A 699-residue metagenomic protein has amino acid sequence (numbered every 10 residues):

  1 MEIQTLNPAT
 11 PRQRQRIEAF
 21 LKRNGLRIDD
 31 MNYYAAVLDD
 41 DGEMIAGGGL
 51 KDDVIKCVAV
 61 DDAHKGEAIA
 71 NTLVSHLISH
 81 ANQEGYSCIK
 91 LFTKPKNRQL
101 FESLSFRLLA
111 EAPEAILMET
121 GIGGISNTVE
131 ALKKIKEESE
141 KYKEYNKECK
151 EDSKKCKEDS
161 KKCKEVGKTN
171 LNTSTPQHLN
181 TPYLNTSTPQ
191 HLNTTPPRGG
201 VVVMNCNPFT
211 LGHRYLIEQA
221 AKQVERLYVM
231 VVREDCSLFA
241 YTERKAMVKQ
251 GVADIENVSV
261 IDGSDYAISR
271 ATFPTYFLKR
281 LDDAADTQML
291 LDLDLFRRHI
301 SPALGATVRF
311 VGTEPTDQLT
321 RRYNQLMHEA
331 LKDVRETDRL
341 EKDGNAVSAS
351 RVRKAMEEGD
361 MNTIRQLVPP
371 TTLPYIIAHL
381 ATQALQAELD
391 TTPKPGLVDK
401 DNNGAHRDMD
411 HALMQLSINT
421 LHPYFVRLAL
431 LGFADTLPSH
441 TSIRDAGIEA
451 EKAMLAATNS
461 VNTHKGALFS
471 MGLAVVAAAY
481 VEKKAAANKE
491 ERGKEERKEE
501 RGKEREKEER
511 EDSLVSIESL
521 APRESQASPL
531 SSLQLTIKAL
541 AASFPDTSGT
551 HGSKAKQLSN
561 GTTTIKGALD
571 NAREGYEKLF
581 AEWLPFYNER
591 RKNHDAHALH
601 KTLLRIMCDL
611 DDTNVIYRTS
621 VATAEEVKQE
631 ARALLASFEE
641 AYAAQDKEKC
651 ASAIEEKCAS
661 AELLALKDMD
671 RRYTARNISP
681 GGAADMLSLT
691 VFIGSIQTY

Functional and structural regions predicted by a protein language model:
M1-I28: Short amphipathic alpha-helix that is part of the acyltransferase structural core
N32-A46, H464: Conserved beta-hairpin
E43-A59: Conserved beta-strand in the GNAT
H64, A68-H76, G212, L216: Conserved acetyl-CoA pyrophosphate-binding loop and the N-cap/start of the following alpha-helix in GNAT-like
A81-T93: Conserved GNAT acetyl-CoA-binding A-motif
K94-E114: Conserved active-site alpha-helix within GNAT-family acetyltransferase domains
A115, T120-E138, Q177, Q190-I376: Nucleotidyltransferase catalytic core that binds NTPs
P374-T436, H440, A478-K489, E511 (+3 more regions): Phosphate-rich cofactor/ligand-interacting catalytic cores and adjacent structured alpha/beta frameworks
